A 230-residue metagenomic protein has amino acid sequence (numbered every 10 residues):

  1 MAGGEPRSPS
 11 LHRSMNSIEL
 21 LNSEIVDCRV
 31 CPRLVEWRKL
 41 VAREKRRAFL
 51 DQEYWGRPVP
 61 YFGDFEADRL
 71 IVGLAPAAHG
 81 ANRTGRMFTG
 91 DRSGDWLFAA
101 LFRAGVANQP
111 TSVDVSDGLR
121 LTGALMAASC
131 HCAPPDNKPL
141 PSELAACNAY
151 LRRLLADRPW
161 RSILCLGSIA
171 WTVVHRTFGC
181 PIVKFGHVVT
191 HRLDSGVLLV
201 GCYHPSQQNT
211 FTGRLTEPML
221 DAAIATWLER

Functional and structural regions predicted by a protein language model:
M1-S14: N-terminal amphipathic/basic-hydrophobic helices that include classical n-h-c signal peptides and signal-anchor
N16-V189, L193-R230: A polyanion-binding, active-site-adjacent surface
